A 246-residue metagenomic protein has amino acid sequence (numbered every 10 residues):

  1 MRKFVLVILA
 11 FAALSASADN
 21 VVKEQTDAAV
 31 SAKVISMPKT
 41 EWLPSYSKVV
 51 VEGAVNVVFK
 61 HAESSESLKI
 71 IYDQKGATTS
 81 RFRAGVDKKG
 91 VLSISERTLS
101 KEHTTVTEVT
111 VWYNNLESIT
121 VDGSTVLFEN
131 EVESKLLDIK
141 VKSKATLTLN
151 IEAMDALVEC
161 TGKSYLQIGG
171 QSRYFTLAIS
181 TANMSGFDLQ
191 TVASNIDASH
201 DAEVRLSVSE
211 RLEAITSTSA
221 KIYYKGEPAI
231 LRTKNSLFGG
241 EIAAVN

Functional and structural regions predicted by a protein language model:
M1-N246: Intrinsically disordered, low-complexity terminal regions
